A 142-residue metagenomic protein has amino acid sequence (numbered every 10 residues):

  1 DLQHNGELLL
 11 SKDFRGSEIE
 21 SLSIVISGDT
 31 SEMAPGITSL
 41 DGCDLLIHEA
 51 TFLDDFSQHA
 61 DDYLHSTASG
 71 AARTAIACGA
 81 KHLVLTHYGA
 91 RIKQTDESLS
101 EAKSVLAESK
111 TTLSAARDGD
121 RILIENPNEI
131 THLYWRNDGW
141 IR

Functional and structural regions predicted by a protein language model:
D1-L85, S98-E101, N128-R142: Metal-dependent phosphodiesterase/nuclease catalytic metal-binding core
M33, I92, I122: Flexible, glycine-rich phosphate/dinucleotide-binding loops and adjacent beta-alpha linkers at cofactor/substrate
T51, Y88, D118: Short, ordered loop/turn segments at secondary-structure junctions
H65, I92-K93: An N-terminally biased module of ancient metal coordination in phosphate/nucleic-acid-related enzymes
L85-R91: G-domain G4 guanine-recognition motif of GTPases
T95-G119: Short, electropositive alpha-helical surface patch
G119-I124, I130: A short acidic, often aromatic-flanked loop/helix-cap motif at beta-alpha or helix-coil junctions that lines enzyme
